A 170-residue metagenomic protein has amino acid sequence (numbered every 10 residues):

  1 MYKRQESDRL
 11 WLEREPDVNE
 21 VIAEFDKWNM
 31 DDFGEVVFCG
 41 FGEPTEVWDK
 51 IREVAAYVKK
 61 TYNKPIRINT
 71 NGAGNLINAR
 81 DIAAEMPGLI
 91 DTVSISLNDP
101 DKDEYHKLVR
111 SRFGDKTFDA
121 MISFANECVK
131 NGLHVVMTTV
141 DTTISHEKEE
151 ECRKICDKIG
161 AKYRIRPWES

Functional and structural regions predicted by a protein language model:
M1-D17: Canonical Radical SAM [4Fe-4S] cluster-binding loop centered on the CxxxCxxC motif and its immediate flanking residues
K3-S7, D32-V36, D101-E104: Short, basic/glycine-rich phosphate-binding loops at helix/coil junctions that contact nucleotide phosphates
R9-E13, E43, F113: Pocket-edge positions in alpha/beta enzyme catalytic cores
L10, G40, S94: Generic anion/oxyanion-binding catalytic loop in active/binding sites
F25-D32: Phosphate/pyrophosphate-binding loops at sites that engage ATP/ADP/AMP, CoA/4′-phosphopantetheine, polyphosphate
D26, P44-S170: Conserved AdoMet/S-adenosylmethionine-binding subsite of the radical SAM
F33, V37-E43, N71: Glycine-rich beta-strand-to-loop/alpha-helix junction loops that act as flexible
